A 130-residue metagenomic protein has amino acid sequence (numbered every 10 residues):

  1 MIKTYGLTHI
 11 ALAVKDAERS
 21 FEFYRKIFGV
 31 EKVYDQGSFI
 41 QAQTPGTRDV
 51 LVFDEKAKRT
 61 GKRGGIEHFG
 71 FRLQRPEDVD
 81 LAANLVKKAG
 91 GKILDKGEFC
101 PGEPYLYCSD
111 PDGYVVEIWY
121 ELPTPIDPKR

Functional and structural regions predicted by a protein language model:
M1-E18, R48, F69-F71, L122-R130: N-terminal beta-strand motif that seeds the catalytic metal site of vicinal oxygen chelate
M1-K3, A83-R130: Vicinal oxygen chelate
L7-K15, G61-L85, P104-S109, Y114: Vicinal oxygen chelate
T8-E18, D54-A57, A83, G90 (+1 more regions): Short N-terminal helix-initiation segments at or just after the protein's N-terminus
D16-E31: Amphipathic alpha-helical segments
S20, Y24, V79, V86: Hydrophobic pocket/interface hotspot
G29-D35, K92-K96: Short secondary-structure junctions
E31-G64, V115-E121: Conserved short beta-strand elements that form part of the metal-binding/catalytic scaffold of enzyme active sites
